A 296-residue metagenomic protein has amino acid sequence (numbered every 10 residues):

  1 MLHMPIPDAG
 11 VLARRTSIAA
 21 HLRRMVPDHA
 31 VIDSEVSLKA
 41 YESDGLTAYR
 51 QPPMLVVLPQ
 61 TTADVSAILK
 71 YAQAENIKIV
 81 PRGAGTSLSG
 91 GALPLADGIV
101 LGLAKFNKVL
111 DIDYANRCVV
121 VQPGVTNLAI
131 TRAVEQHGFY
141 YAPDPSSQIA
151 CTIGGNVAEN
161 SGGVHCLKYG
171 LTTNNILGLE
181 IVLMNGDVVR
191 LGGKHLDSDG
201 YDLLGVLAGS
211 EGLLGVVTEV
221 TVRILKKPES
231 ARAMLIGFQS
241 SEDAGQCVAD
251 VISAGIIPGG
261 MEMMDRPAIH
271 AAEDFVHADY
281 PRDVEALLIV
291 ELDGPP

Functional and structural regions predicted by a protein language model:
M1-K70, A74, T86-R117, S146 (+1 more regions): N-terminal flexible segment immediately upstream of the FAD-binding catalytic core in FAD-dependent oxidoreductases
M1-R14, V36-A40, V57-L58, A63 (+9 more regions): Feature of Fe-S/electron-transfer and energy-metabolism proteins that preferentially highlights extended coupling
L2-M4, Y49-L55, M234, E285-G294: Short, hydrophobic beta-strand segments
K39-A40, S87-G90, N127-A129, I224-K226 (+3 more regions): Flexible loop/turn segments at secondary-structure boundaries
V80-R82, G91, Q122, D144: Structural motif
S89, V100-L103, L213-T221, P295-P296: Short, acidic (Asp/Glu-rich) active-site segment that either coordinates a divalent metal cofactor
K108-M264: FAD-binding subdomain of flavoenzyme oxidoreductases
G260-P296: Terminal amphipathic helices with adjacent charged low-complexity linkers/tails
